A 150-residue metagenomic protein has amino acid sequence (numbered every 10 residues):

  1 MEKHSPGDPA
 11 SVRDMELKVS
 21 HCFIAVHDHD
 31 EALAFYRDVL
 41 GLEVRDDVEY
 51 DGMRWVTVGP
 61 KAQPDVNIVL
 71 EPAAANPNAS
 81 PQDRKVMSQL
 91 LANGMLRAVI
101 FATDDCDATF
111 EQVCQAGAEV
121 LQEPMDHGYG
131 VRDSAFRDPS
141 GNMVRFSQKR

Functional and structural regions predicted by a protein language model:
E2-F23, E43-R137, S147-R150: Vicinal oxygen chelate
E31-A32, A108: Short Gly/charged-rich anion-binding patches and loops
A32-R37, V113, D138-G141: Conserved active-site tyrosine of GNAT-family acetyltransferases
